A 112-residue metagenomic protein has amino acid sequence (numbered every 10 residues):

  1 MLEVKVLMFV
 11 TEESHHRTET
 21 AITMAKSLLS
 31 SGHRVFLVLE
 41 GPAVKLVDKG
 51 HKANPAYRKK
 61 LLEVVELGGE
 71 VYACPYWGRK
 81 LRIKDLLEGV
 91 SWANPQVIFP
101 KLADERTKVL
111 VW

Functional and structural regions predicted by a protein language model:
M1-L2, V65, K101-D104: Solvent-exposed alpha-helices and their adjacent loops that cap or buttress functional pockets in soluble metabolic
V6-E19, K45-H51: Short, glycine-rich nucleotide/cofactor-binding loops
R17-G32, L37: Histidine-anchored nucleotide/phosphate-binding helix
I22-T23, K52-R58, W92-A93: Charged helix-capping and loop-helix junction motifs
V35-G41, V71-P75: Short internal beta-strands
V44-L46, K80-L81: Short, active-site-adjacent cap segments at secondary-structure transitions
A53-K80: A glycine-rich helix N-cap at a beta->alpha junction
L81-W112: C-terminal structural segments of small proteins and small subunits
